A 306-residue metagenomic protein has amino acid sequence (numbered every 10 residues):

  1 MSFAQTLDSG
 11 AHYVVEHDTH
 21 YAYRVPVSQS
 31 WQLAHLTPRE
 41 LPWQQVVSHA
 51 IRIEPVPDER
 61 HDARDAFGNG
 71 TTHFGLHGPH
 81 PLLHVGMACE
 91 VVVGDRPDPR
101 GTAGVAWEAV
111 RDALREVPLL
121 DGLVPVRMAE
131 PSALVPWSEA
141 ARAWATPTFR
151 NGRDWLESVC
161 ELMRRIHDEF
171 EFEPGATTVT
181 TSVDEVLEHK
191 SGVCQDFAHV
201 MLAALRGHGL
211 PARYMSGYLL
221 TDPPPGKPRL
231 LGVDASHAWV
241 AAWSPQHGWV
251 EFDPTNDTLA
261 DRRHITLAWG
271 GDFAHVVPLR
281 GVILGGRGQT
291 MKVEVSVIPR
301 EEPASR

Functional and structural regions predicted by a protein language model:
M1-R115: Intrinsically disordered, low-complexity N-terminal segments that are enriched in acidic
A4, R164, D196-R287: Hydrophobic/aromatic-rich core segments of domains that either
D8, L187-S191, R229: Alpha-helix N-cap/helix-initiation motif
Y21, V25, A34, I51 (+14 more regions): Flexible, active-site-adjacent loop/turn segments at secondary-structure boundaries
S28, Q32, L41, V56-D58 (+7 more regions): Short capping/connector residues at structural and topological boundaries
H35-Q44, H49-R52, N256-V277, G281-T290 (+2 more regions): Glycine-rich, small/acidic residue-mixed loop/short-helix segments
V56-R64, G75-H77, V92-D95, R127-P136 (+4 more regions): Noncatalytic linker/hinge segments flanking ATPase motor cores
A106-G192, V200, G271-F273, G285-G288 (+1 more regions): Secondary-structure boundary elements
